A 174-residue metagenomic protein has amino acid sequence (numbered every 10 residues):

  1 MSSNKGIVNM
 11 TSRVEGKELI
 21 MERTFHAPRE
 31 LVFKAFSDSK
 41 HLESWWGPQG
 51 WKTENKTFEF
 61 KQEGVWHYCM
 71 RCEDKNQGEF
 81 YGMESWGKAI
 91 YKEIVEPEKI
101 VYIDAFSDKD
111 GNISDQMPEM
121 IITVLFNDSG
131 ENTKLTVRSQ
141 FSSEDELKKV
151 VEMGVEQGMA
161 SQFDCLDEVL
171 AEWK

Functional and structural regions predicted by a protein language model:
M1-N4, F141-K174: A conserved amphipathic terminal alpha-helix motif
M1-T53: Hydrophobic ligand-binding cavity/cleft-lining segments
I20, K40-W86: Short beta-edge strand/loop motif at the mouth of beta-sheet-based domains
R23, N55-F58, G87-E93, E119-N127: Hydrophobic/aromatic beta-strand elements that line small-molecule binding cavities or substrate pockets in beta-rich
R29, F58-E63, K92-K99, L125-K134: A short, structured loop/turn motif at beta-sheet edges
V32, L42, W66-Y68, Y91 (+4 more regions): Hydrophobic pocket/interface hotspot
V65-D74, V101-D108, R138-S142: Generic short beta-strand segments
I103, G111-Q157: Beta-strand/loop substructures that line and gate deep hydrophobic ligand-binding cavities in soluble
